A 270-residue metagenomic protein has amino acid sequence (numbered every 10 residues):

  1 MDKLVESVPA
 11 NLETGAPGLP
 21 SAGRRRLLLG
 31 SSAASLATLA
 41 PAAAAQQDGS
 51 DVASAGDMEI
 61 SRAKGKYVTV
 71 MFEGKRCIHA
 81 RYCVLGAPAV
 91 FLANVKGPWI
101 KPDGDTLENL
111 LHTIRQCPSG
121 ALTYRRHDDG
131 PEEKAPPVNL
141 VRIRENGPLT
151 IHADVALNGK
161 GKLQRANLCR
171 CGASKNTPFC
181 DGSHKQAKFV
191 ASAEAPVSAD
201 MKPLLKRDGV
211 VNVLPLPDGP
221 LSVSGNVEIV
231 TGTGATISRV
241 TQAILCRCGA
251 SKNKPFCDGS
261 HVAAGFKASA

Functional and structural regions predicted by a protein language model:
M1-A22: N-terminal secretory signal peptides
P20-A22, P41-S61, K66-Y67: C-terminal segment of N-terminal export signals and the immediately downstream linker at the start of the mature
R24-L29: N-terminal export leaders
Q47-I60, A89-R115, T123-P148, Q186-L216 (+1 more regions): Non-heme iron-sulfur electron-transfer modules
Y67-T69, K75-A93, N146-G147, H152-D154 (+1 more regions): The feature marks the first
M71-A87, G104-G120, L168-P178, L214-L216 (+1 more regions): Cysteine-centered iron-sulfur cluster-binding motifs in ferredoxin-type domains/subunits of redox enzymes
P88, H152-D154, K160, R165-K185 (+3 more regions): A structural feature that tracks compact, well-ordered secondary-structure segments with a strong bias toward
P137-R165, R207-E228, T236-I237: Short, solvent-exposed interaction modules
